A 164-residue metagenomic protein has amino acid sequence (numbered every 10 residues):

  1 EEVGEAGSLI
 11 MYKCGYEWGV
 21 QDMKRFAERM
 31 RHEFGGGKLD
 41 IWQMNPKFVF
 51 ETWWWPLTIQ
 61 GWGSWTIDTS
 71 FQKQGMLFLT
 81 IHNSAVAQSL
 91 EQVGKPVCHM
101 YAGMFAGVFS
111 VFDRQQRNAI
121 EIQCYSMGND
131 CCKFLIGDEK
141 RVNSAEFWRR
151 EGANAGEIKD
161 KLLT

Functional and structural regions predicted by a protein language model:
E1-F78, A85-M100, R117-T164: N-terminal accessory segment detector
L79-H82, F105: Short, charged low-complexity linear segments at domain edges
C98-R114: Active-site helix/loop of acyl-thioester processing domains in fatty-acid/polyketide metabolism, spanning hotdog-fold
